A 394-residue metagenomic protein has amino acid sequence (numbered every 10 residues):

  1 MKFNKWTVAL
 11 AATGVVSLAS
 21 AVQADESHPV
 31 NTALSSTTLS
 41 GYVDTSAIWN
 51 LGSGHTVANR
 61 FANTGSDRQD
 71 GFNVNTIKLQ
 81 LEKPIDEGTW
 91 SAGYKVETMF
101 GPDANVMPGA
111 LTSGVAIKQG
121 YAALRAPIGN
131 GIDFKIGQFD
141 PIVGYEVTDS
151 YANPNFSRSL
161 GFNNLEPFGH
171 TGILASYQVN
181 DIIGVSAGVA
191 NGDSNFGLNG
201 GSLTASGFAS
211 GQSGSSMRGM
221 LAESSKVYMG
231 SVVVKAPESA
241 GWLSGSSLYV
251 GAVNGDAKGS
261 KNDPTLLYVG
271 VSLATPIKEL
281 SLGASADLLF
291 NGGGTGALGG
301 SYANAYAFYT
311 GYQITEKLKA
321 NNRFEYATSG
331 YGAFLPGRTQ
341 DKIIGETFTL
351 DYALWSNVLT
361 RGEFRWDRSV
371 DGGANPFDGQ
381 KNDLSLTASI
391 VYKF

Functional and structural regions predicted by a protein language model:
M1-A24: Gram-negative bacterial Sec-dependent N-terminal signal peptides
E26-N195, G201, S224-M229, V233-A240 (+3 more regions): Outer membrane beta-barrel
N59-G65, N155-S159, A209-S216, G251-D256 (+3 more regions): Extracytoplasmic loops and strand-loop junctions of Gram-negative outer membrane beta-barrel proteins
S66-G71, G109-I117, F162-L165, G200-K226 (+4 more regions): Replace "Gram-negative outer membrane beta-barrel proteins" with "bacterial and organellar outer membrane beta-barrel
G230-I344: Detector for outer-membrane/organellar transmembrane beta-barrel domains, recognizing the amphipathic beta-strand
V232, Y352-N357, Q380-F394: Outer-membrane beta-barrel "beta-signal"
A320-R323, T349-D351, N357-R365: Conserved active-site loop/cleft motifs that coordinate metal ions or position small ligands
S356-T360, F364-G379: C-terminal beta-signal and adjacent terminal beta-strands/loops of Gram-negative outer-membrane beta-barrel proteins
